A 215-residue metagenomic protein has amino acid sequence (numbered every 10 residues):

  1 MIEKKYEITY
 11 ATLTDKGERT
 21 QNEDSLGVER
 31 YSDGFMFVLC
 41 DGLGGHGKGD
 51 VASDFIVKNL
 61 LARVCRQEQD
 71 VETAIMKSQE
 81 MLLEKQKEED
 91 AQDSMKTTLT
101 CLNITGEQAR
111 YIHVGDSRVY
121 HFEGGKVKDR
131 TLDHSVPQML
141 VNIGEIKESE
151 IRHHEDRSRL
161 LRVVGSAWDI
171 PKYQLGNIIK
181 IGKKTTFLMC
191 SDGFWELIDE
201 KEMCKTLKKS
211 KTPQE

Functional and structural regions predicted by a protein language model:
M1-E215: PP2C/PPM-type serine/threonine phosphatase catalytic domain
